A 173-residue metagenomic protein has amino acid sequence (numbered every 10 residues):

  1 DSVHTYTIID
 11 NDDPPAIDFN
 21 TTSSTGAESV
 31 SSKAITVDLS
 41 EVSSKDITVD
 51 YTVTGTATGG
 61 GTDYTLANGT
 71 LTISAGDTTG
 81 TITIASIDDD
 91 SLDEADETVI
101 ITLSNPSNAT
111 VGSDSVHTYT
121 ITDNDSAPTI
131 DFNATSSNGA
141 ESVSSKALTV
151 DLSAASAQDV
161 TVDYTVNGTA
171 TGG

Functional and structural regions predicted by a protein language model:
D1-G173: Short boundary segments that mark the start of a structured unit
